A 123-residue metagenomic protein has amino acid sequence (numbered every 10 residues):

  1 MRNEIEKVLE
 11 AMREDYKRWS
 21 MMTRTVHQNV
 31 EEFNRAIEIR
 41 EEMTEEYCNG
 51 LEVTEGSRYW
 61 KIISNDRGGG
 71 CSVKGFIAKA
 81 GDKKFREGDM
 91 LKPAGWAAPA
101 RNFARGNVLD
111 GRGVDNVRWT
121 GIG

Functional and structural regions predicted by a protein language model:
M1-E52: Negatively charged, low-complexity tracts enriched in Asp/Glu with abundant Ser/Thr
E4-K7, A11, V114-G123: Accessory DNA-engaging acidic/polar modules
A11-E14, Q28, E42, T54-E55 (+4 more regions): Alpha-helical structural elements
R35-K83: Amphipathic, interaction-prone secondary-structure segments
S72, I77, K83, V108 (+2 more regions): Compositionally biased, intrinsically disordered low-complexity regions
R86-V117: A short, surface-exposed interaction/processing loop segment used at functional sites
